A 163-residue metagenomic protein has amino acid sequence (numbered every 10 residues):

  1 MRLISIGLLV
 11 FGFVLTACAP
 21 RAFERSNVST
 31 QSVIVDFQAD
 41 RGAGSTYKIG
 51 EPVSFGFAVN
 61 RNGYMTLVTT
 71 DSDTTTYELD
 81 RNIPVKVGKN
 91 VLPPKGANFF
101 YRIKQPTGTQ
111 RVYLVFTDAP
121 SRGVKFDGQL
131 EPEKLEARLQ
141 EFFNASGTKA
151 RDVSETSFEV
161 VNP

Functional and structural regions predicted by a protein language model:
I6-T16: Bacterial N-terminal signal peptides
C18-P163: Secretory-pathway glycoprotein ectodomains that are cysteine- and/or Ser/Thr/Pro-rich
